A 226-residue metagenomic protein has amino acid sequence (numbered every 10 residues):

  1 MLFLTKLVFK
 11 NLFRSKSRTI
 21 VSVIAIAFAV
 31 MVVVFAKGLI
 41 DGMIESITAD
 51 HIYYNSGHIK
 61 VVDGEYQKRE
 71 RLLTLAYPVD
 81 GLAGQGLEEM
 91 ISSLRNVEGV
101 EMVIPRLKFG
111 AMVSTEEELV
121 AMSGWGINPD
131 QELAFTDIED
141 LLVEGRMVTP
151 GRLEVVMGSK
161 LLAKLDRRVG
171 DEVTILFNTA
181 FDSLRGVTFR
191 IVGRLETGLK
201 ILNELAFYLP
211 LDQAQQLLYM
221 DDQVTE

Functional and structural regions predicted by a protein language model:
M1-V34: N-terminal Sec/SRP start-transfer signal
K6-R14, E45-Y53, D140: Short amphipathic alpha-helical coupling elements at transmembrane boundaries
S15-T19, D50, G198: Loop-to-transmembrane-helix entry motif
K37-A121, R146, G151: Hydrophobic, regular-secondary-structure patches
I59, L161-L162, D222-E226: A short beta-strand structural signal in non-transmembrane regions
Y66-K68, P129-E132, T197: Active-site/binding-pocket entry motifs
E89-R190, Q216-L218: Short acidic/glycine-enriched loop/turn elements at secondary-structure junctions
T179-E226: Mechanotransmission and gating elements of multispan inner-membrane complexes involved in transport and envelope
